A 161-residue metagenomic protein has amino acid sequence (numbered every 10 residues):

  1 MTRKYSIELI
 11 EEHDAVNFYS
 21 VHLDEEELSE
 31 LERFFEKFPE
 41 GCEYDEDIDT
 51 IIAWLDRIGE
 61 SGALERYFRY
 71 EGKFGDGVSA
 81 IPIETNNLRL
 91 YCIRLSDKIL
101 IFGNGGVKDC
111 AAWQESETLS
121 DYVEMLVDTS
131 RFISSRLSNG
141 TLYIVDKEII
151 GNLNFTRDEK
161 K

Functional and structural regions predicted by a protein language model:
M1-N87, D109-K161: Basic, Lys/Arg-enriched alpha-helical interface segments
N87-I93: Short acidic loop-to-beta-strand element that houses the catalytic metal-binding Asp/Glu of nuclease active sites
I93-F102: Active-site beta-strand-loop-beta-strand hairpin of nuclease catalytic cores that positions key catalytic residues
G103-K108: Acidic/polar active-site rim loop that often engages polyanionic ligands
